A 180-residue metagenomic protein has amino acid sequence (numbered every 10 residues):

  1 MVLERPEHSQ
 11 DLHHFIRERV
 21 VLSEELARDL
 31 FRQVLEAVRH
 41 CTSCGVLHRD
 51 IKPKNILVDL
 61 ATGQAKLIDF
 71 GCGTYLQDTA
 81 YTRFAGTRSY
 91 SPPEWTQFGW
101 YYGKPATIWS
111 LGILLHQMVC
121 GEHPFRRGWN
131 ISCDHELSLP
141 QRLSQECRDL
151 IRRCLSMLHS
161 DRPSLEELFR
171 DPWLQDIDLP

Functional and structural regions predicted by a protein language model:
M1-Q10: Conserved short submotifs of the Hanks-type protein kinase catalytic core that shape the nucleotide-binding pocket
D11-V21: AlphaC helix of the protein kinase catalytic domain
L30-F31: Activation segment signature within eukaryotic-like protein kinase domains
T42-V58: Catalytic-loop of the protein kinase fold
T82-W95: Conserved activation segment of eukaryotic-like protein kinases, specifically the C-terminal portion of the activation
W95-A106: Conserved end of the kinase activation segment
L158-D161, E167-P180: Terminal C-lobe "cap" of eukaryotic-type protein kinase domains
